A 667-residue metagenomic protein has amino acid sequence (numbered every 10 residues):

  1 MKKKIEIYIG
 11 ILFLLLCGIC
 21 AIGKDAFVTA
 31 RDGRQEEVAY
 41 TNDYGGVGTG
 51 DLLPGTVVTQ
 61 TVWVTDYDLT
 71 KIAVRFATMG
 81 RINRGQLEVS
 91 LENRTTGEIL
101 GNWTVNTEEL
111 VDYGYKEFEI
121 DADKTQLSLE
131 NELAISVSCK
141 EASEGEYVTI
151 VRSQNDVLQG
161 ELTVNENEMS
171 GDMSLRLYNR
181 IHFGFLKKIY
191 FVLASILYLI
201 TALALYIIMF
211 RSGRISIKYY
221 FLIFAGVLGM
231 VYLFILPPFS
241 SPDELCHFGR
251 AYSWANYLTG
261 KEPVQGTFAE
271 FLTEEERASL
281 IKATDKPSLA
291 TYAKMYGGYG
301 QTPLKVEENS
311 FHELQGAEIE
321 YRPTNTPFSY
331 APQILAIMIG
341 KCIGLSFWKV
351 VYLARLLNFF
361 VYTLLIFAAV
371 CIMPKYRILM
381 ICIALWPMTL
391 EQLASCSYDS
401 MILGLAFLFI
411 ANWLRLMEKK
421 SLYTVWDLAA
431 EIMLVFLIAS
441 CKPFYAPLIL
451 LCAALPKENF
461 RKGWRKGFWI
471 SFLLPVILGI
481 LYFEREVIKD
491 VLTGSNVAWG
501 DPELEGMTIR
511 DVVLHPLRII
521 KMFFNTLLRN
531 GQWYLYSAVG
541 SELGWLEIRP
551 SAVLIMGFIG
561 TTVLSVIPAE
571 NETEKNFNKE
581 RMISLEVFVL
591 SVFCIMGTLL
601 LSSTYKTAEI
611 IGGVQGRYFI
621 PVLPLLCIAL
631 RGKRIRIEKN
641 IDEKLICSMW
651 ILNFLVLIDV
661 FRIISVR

Functional and structural regions predicted by a protein language model:
K3-E6, G10-T95, L110-Y115, A122-E130 (+1 more regions): Beta-sheet-rich sandwich/jelly-roll-like modules and their strand-loop junctions
F185-K188, F483-E570: Membrane-lumen/periplasm interface segments of multi-pass, membrane-embedded glycan/lipid transferases
L205-Y206, Y352-K375: Transmembrane-helix motifs of polytopic, lipid-linked glycan transferases
S216, L345-W348, F367-P387: Transmembrane-helix signature of polytopic, membrane-embedded enzymes that assemble or transfer cell-envelope glycans
L258-L353: Interfacial juxtamembrane loops and adjacent helix segments that form the catalytic/substrate-binding surfaces
E391, D427-P443, L448-A454: Membrane-interface alpha helices of multi-pass inner-membrane proteins
S395-I402: Short acidic/glycine- and proline-prone juxtamembrane loop motifs at membrane-interface regions of multi-pass membrane
N412-L422, A446-I477: Perimembrane helix-loop-helix junctions
